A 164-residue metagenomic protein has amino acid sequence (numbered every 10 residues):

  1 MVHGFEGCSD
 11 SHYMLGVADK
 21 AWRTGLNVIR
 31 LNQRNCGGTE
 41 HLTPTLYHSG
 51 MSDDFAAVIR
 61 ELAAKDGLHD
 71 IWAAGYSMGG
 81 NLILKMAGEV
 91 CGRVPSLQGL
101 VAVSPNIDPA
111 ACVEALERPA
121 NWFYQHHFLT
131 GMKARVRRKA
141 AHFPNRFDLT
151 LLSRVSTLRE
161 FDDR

Functional and structural regions predicted by a protein language model:
V2-G4: The conserved beta1-alpha1 loop
E6, D10, P44-H48, Q98: Alpha-helix N-cap/helix-initiation motif
G7-D10, A18-L42: Conserved alpha/beta-hydrolase
H12-M14, H41-P44, E114-A115: Short coil/turn segments at secondary-structure boundaries
L15, D19, A56, L84-G88: Short, hydrophobic alpha-helix immediately C-terminal to the catalytic nucleophile
G16-D19, L46, V90, E117-P119: Glycine-rich, phosphate-binding/catalytic loops in enzymes
K20, R34-W72: Catalytic nucleophile-loop/oxyanion-hole region of alpha/beta-hydrolase and closely related hydrolase-like folds
D66-R164: Alpha/beta-hydrolase-fold enzymes
